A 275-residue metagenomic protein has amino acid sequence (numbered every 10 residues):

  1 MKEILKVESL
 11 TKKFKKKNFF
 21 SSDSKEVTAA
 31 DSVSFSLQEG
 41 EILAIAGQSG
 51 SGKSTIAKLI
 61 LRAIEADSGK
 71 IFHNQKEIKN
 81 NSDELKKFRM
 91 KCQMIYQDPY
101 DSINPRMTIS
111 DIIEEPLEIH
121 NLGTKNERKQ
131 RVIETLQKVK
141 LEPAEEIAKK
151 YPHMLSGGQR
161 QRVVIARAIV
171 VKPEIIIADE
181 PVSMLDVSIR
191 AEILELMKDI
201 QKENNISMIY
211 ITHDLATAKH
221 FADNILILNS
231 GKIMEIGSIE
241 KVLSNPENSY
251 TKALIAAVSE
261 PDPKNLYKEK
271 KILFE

Functional and structural regions predicted by a protein language model:
E3, K17-S21, E26, E142 (+1 more regions): Short catalytic/signature loops enriched in Gly
A46-Q48: The feature captures the beta-strand-to-loop junction immediately N-terminal to the Walker
G69-N80: Conserved ABC transporter NBD signature motif
K150-L155, Q159: Conserved ABC ATPase signature
V170-E174: A short, proline-enriched helix->beta-strand linker immediately N-terminal to the Walker B motif in ABC-type P-loop
A218-H220: A short, surface-exposed alpha-helical micro-motif characterized by mixed small hydrophobic and charged/polar residues
